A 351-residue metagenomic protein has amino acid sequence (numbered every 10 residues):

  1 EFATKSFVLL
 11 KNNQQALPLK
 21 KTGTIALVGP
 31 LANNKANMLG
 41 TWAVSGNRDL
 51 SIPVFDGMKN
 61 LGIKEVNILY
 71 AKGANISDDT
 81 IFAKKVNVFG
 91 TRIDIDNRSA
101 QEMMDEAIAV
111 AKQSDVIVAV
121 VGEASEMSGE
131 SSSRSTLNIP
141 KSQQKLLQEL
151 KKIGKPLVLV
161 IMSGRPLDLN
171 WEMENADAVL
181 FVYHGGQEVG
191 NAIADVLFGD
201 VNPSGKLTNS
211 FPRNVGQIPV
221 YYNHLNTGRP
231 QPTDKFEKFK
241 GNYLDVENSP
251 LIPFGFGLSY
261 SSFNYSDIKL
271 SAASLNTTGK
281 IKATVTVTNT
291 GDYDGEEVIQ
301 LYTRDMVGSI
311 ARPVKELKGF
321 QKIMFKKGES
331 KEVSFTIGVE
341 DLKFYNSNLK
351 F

Functional and structural regions predicted by a protein language model:
E1-L39, G46-F55, K59-K64, L69-I95 (+2 more regions): Secreted, periplasmic, or luminal enzymes acting at the cell surface/secretory milieu
A36-T41, S128-S133, P313-V314, N346-S347: Short acidic, glycine/proline-rich loop/turn micro-motifs
A71-A83, V88-P156, V160-E174: Hydrophobic helix-and-loop "lid/oligomerization" segment in the mid-to-C-terminal part of catalytic domains
T284-T288, Y302, T336: Residue-level recognition of well-ordered beta-strand positions that form the cores of beta-sheet-rich folds across
D292-S309, K315-L317: Short acidic, flexible loop segments centered on an aromatic residue
S309-Y345: Intrinsically disordered, low-complexity Pro/Gly/Ser/Thr-rich segments with frequent PxxP/GP/PP motifs and embedded
L349-F351: Eukaryote-biased detector of low-complexity, proline/serine/threonine-rich segments and adjacent exposed loops
